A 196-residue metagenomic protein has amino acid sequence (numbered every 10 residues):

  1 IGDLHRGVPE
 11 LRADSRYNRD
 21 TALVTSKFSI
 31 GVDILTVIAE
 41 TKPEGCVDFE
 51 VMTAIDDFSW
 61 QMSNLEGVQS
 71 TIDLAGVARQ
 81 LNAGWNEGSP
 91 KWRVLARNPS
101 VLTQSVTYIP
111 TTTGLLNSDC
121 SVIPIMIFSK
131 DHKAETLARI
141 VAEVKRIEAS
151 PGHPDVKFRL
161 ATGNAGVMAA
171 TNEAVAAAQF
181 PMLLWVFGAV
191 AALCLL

Functional and structural regions predicted by a protein language model:
I1-L196: Extracytoplasmic
